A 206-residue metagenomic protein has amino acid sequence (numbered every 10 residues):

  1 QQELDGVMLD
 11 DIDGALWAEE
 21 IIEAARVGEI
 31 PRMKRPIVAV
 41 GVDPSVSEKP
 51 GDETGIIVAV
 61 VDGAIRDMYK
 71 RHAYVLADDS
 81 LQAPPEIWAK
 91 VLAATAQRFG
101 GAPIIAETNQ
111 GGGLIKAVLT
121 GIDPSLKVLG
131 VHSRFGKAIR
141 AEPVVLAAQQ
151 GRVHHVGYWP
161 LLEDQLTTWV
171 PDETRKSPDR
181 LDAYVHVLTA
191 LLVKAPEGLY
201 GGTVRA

Functional and structural regions predicted by a protein language model:
Q1-S45: ATPase catalytic-site recognition across NTP-hydrolyzing enzymes
Q2-V7, A15-I21, E107, V156-L161 (+2 more regions): Short coil/turn segments at secondary-structure boundaries
D11, A15, A39, I57 (+1 more regions): Mg2+-dependent endonuclease catalytic cores in nucleic-acid-processing enzymes, primarily RNase H-like
E29-M33, S47-P50, A94-R98: Short, conserved, surface-exposed binding loops centered on an aromatic residue
V42-I56: An active-site-proximal beta-strand-loop segment
E163-T189: Charged alpha-helix within mobile-element recombinases
V187-A206: Acidic two-metal-ion nuclease catalytic site recognized across multiple nuclease folds, prominently DnaQ/RNase D-T
